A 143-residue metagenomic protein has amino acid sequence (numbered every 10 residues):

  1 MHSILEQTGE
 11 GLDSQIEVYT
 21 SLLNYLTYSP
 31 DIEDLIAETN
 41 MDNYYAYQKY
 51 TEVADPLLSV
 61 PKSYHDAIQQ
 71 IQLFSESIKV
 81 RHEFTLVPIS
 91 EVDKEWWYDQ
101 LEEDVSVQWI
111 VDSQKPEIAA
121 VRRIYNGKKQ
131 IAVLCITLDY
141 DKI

Functional and structural regions predicted by a protein language model:
H2-D104: Extracytoplasmic/periplasmic sensory segments of membrane signal-transduction proteins
P56-L57, Q108-V111, I143: Short, basic/aromatic recognition patches
H65, W97-G127: Membrane-proximal, non-catalytic sensory/regulatory domains of signal-transducing membrane proteins
I89-V92, Q114-I143: Conserved beta-strands of PAS-like sensory domains
